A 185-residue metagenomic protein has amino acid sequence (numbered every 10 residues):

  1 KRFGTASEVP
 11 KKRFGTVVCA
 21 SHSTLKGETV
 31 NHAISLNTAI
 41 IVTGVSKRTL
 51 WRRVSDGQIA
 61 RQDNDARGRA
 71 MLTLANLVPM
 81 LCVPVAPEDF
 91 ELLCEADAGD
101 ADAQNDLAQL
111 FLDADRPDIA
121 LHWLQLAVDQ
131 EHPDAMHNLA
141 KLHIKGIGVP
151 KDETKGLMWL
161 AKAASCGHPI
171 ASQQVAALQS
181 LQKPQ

Functional and structural regions predicted by a protein language model:
S23-T49: Polyanion-binding surface elements
S35, Q58-A86: Short helix-start
D89, L93, D100-D106, H137: Alpha-helical tetratricopeptide repeat
D97-D100, Q130-P133, K145-G146, D152 (+1 more regions): Short helix-capping/linker turns of helical repeat alpha-solenoids
D106-D113, N138-K145, A177-L181: Hydrophobic face of amphipathic alpha-helices that form TPR/SEL1-like repeat modules and related alpha-solenoid
